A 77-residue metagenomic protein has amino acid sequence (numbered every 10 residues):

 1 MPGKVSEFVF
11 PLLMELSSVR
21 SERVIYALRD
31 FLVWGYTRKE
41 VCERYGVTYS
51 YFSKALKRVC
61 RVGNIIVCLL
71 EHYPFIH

Functional and structural regions predicted by a protein language model:
M1-R23: Short, Lys/Arg-enriched anionic-surface-contact patches
G3-K4, R61-H77: Intrinsically disordered, low-complexity basic tails/linkers immediately adjacent to helix-turn-helix/homeobox/MYB/SANT
L13, L56-R58: Short, amphipathic alpha-helical interaction segments embedded in low-complexity terminal/linker regions of eukaryotic
S21-Y36: Short, amphipathic alpha-helical "recognition" segments used to contact nucleic acids or chromatin
E40-T48: Short alpha-helical "recognition helix" segments of helix-turn-helix
A55-L56, G63: DNA major-groove recognition helix of helix-turn-helix
